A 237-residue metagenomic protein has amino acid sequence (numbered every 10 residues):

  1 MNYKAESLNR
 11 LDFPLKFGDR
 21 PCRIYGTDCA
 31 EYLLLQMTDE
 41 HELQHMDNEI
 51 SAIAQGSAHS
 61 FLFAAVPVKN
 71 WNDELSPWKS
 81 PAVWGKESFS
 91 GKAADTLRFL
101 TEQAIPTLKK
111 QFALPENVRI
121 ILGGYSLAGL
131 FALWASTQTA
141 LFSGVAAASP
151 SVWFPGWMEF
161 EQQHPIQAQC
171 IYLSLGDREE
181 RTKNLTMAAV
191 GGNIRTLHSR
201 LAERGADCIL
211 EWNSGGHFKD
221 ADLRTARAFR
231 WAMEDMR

Functional and structural regions predicted by a protein language model:
M1-Y32, F61: A domain-start/cap signature at the N-terminus of enzymes
D28-A113: Serine-hydrolase catalytic machinery in alpha/beta-hydrolase-like enzymes
I50-A54, S136, H198: A conserved amphipathic alpha-helix that caps or lines the catalytic cleft of carbohydrate- and lipid-modifying enzymes
V66-N70, P150, G215: Active-site loop/turn elements of alpha/beta-hydrolase fold enzymes, especially the short glycine-/histidine-rich
G123-A128, A132: Gly/Ala-rich beta-loop-alpha elbow adjacent to hydrolase catalytic centers
W134-G144: Conserved hydrolase catalytic core segment
A146-A148: A short, hydrophobic beta-strand element of the alpha/beta-hydrolase
V152-A232: The feature captures the conserved acid-bearing segment of alpha/beta-hydrolase catalytic domains
